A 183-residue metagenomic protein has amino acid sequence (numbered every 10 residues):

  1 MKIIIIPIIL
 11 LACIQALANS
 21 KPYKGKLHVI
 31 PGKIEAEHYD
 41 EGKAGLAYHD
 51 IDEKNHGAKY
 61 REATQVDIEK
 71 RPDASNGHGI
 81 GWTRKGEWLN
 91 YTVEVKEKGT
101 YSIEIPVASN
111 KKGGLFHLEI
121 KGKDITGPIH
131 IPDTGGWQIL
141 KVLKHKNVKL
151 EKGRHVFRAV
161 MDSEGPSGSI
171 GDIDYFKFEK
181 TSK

Functional and structural regions predicted by a protein language model:
I4-A12: Sec-dependent N-terminal signal peptides
I14-A18: Sec/Tat signal peptide C-region and signal peptidase I cleavage site
N19-K183: Extracytoplasmic
